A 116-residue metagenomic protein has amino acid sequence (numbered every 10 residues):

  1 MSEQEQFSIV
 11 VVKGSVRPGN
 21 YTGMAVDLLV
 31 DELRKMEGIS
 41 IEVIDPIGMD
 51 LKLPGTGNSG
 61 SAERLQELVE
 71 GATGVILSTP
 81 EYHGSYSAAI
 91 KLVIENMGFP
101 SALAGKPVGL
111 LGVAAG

Functional and structural regions predicted by a protein language model:
M1-F99: N-terminal beta1-alpha1-beta2 submodule of the flavodoxin-like/Rossmannoid cofactor-binding fold
S101-K106: Short, structured loop/turn "capping" segments at alpha-beta junctions
P107-G116: Short, glycine-/small-residue-rich phosphate/pyrophosphate-handling segment
